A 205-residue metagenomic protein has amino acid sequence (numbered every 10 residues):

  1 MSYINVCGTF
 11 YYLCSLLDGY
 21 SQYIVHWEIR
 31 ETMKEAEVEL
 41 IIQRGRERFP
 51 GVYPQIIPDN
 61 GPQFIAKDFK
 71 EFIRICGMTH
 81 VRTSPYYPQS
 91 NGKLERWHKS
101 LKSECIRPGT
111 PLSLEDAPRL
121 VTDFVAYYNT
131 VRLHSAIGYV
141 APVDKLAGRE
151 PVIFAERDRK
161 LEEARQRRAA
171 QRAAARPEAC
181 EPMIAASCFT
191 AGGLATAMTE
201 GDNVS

Functional and structural regions predicted by a protein language model:
M1-V25, E31-M33: An active-site-proximal beta-strand-loop segment
G8-Y11, E37-L40, K67-D68, G92 (+1 more regions): Generic recognition of short, well-ordered alpha-helical segments
T9, W27-G51: Active-site beta-loop-alpha junctions of metal-dependent nucleic acid enzymes, especially the RNase H-like/DDE
Y23-W27, V81-T83, R107-P108: Short small-residue beta-strand/loop micro-motif enriched in glycine and branched aliphatics
E28, Q55-D59: Short catalytic-loop micro-motif centered on adjacent basic/acidic residues
G51-V52, G77: Short loop/turn motifs at secondary-structure junctions
P58-N60, A66-I73, H80-S103, S113-T122 (+1 more regions): RNase H-like two-metal-ion nuclease catalytic core shared by retroviral integrases and related mobile-element nucleases
C76, S100-S205: C-terminal domain-tail junction helix/linker
